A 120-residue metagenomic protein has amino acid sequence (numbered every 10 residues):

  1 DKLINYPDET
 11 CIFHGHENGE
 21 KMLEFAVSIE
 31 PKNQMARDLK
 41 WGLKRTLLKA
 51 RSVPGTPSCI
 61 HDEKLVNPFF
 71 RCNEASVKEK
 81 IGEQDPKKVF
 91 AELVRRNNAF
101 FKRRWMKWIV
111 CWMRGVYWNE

Functional and structural regions predicted by a protein language model:
K2-C11, N18-E120: Accessory terminal helices/loops
